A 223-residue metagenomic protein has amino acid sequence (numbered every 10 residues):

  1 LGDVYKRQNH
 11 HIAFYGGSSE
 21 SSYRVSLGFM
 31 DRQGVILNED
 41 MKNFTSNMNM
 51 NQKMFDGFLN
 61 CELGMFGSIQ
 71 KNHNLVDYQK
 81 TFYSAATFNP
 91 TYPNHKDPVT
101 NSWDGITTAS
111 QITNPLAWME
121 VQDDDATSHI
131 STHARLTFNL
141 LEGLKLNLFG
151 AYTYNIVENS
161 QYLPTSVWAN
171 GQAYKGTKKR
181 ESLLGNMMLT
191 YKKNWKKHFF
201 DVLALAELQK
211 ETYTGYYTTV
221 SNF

Functional and structural regions predicted by a protein language model:
G2-D3, V35-E39, T45-S131, N147-F223: Surface-exposed loop/interface segments of Gram-negative outer-membrane beta-barrel transport/assembly proteins
K6: A short catalytic or substrate-binding loop motif that flags glycine-/basic-rich loops and adjacent residues that bind
N9-D31, V35, T45-K53, E62-G64: Predominantly transmembrane beta-strands of Gram-negative outer membrane beta-barrel pores used for transport
L141-E142: Long hydrophobic segments that form regular secondary structure
